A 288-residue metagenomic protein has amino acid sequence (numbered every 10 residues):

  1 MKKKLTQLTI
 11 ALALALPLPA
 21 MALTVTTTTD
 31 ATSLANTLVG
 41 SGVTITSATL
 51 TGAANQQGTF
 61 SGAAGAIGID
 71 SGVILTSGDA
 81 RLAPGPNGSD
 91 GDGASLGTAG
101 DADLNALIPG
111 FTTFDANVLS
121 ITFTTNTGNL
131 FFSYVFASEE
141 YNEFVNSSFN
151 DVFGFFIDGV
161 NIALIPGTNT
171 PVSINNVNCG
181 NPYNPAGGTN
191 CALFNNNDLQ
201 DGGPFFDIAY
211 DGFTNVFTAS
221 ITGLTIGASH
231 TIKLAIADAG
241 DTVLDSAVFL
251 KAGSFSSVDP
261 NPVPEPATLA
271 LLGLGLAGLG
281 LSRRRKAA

Functional and structural regions predicted by a protein language model:
M1-T9: Bacterial N-terminal signal peptides that target proteins for export
T9-P17: Bacterial N-terminal signal peptides
A15, P262-P264: Generic structural signal for beta-strand residues in well-ordered domains
P17, N87, F144, D245-S246 (+2 more regions): Short linear functional motifs in flexible/disordered or boundary regions
L18-A22: Sec/Tat signal peptide C-region and signal peptidase I cleavage site
L23-N261: Aromatic (Trp/Tyr/Phe) and Gly/Pro-enriched flexible surface segments
P264-S282: A short, hydrophobic C-terminal helix/tail in secreted or cell-surface proteins
R285-A288: Short, charged juxtamembrane terminal tails flanking transmembrane helices
